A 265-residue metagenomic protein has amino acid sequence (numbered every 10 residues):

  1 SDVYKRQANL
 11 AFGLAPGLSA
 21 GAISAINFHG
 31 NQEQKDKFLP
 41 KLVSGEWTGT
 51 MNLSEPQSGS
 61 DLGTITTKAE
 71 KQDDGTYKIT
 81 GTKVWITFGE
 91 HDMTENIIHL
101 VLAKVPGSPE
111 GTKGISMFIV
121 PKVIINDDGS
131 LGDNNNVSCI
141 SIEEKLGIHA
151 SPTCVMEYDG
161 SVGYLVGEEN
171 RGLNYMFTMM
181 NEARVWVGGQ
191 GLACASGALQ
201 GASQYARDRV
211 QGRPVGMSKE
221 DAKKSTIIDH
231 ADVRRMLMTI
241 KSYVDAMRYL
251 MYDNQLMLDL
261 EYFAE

Functional and structural regions predicted by a protein language model:
V3-Y4: Short, small-residue-biased leader/transition segments that mark boundaries at the very start of proteins
L10-L18, V43, M93, G147-A150 (+6 more regions): Secondary-structure capping and boundary motifs in well-ordered enzyme cores
G30, K35-T67, Q255-E265: Internal maturation/activation junctions in enzymes
T50-N52, T66-E70, K78-T80, W85-T87 (+7 more regions): Structured core elements
Q57-S60, E90-D92, P109, K145-S151: Short Gly/Pro-enriched turn/cap motifs at secondary-structure boundaries
T76, T80-N134: A short core secondary-structure module
W85, I124-I140, K145, P152-A183 (+1 more regions): A glycine-rich, basic-preceded beta-loop-alpha segment at the flavin cofactor/substrate interface of flavin-utilizing
R184-E261: Extended amphipathic alpha-helical segments enriched in small hydrophobics
